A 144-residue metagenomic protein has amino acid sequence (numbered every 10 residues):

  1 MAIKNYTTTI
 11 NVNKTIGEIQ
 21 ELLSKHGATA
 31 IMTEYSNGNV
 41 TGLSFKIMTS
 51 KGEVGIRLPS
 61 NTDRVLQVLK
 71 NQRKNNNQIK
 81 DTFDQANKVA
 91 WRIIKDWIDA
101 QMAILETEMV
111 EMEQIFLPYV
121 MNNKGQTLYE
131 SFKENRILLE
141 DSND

Functional and structural regions predicted by a protein language model:
M1-T7: A short, surface-exposed helix-loop junction/capping segment
I10-N13, Q85: Intrinsic disorder
V12-A30: Amphipathic alpha-helical segments
G17, N39-D96: Long, continuous compositionally biased terminal/linker segments
E21, D96, A100: Charged/polar, solvent-exposed surface patches and flexible loops
T33-S36: Short beta-strand
N87-A90, A100-D144: Glycine-rich, aromatic-bearing surface loops/beta-hairpins
